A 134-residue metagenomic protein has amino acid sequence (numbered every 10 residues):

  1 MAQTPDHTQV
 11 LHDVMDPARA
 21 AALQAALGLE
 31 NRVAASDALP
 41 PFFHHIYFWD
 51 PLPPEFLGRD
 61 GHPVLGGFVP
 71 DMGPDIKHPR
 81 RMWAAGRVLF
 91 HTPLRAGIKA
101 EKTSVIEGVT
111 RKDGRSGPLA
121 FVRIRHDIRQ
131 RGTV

Functional and structural regions predicted by a protein language model:
M1-K99: Hydrophobic, proline/glycine-rich low-complexity stretches
M1-Q9, W83-V134: HotDog/MaoC-like acyl-thioester-processing domains
